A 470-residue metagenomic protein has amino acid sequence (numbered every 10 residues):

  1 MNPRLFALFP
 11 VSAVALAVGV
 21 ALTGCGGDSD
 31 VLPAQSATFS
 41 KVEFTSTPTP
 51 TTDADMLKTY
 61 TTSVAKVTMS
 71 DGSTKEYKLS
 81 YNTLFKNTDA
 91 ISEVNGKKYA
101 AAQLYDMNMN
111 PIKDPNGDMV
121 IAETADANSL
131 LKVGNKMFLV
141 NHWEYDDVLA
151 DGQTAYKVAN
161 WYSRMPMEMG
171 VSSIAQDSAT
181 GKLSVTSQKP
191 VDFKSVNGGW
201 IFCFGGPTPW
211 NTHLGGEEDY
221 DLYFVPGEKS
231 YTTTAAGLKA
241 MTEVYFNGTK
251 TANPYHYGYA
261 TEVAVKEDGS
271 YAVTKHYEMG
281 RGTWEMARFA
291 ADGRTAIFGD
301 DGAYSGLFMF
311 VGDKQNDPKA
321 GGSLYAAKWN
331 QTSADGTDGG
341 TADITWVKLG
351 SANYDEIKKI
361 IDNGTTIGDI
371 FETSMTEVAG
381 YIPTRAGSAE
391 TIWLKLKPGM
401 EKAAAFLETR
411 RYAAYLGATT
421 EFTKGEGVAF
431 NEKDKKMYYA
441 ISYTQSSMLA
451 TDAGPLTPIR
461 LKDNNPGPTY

Functional and structural regions predicted by a protein language model:
N2, F6-L8, S12, L16-F39: Bacterial Sec-dependent N-terminal signal peptides
D28-Y470: Conserved small-residue
